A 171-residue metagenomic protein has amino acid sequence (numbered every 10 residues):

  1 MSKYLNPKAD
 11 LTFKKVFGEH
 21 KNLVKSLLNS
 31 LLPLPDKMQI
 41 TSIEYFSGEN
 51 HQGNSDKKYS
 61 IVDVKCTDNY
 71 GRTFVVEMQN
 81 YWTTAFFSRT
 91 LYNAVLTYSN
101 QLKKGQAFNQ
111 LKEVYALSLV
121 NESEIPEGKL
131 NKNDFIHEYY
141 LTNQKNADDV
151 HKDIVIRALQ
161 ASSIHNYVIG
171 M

Functional and structural regions predicted by a protein language model:
M1-M171: Elongated, amphipathic alpha-helical interaction scaffolds
